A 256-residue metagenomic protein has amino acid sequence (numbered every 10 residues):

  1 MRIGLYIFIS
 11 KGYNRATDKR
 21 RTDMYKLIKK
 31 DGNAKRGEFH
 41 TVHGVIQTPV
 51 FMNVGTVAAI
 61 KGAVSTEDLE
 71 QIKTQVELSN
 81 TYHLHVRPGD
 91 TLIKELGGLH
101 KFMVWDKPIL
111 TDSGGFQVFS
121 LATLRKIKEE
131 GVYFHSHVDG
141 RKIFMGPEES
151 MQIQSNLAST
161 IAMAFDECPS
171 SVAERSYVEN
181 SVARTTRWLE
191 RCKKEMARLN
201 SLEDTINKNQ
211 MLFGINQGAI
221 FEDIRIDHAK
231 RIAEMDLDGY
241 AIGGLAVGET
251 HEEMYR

Functional and structural regions predicted by a protein language model:
L5-I9, Y13-N14: Short, positively charged and aromatic/hydrophobic N-terminal segments
A16-D18: Acidic, Ala/Val/Gly-enriched low-complexity intrinsically disordered segments
R21-T205: Non-catalytic, usually N-terminal nucleic-acid engagement modules in DNA/RNA processing proteins
E195, L199, N207, M211-R256: Glycine-rich phosphate/ribose-binding loops and adjacent secondary-structure elements that form binding surfaces
